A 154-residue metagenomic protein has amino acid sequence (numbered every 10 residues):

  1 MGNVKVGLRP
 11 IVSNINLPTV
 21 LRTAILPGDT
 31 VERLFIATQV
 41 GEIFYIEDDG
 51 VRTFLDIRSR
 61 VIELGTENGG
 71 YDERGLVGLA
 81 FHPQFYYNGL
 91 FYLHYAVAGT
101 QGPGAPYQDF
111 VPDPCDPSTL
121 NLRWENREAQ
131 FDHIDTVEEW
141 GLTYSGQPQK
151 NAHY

Functional and structural regions predicted by a protein language model:
M1-Y154: Acidic, Gly/Ser/Thr-rich repeat motifs that build Ca2+-stabilized beta-propeller blades
